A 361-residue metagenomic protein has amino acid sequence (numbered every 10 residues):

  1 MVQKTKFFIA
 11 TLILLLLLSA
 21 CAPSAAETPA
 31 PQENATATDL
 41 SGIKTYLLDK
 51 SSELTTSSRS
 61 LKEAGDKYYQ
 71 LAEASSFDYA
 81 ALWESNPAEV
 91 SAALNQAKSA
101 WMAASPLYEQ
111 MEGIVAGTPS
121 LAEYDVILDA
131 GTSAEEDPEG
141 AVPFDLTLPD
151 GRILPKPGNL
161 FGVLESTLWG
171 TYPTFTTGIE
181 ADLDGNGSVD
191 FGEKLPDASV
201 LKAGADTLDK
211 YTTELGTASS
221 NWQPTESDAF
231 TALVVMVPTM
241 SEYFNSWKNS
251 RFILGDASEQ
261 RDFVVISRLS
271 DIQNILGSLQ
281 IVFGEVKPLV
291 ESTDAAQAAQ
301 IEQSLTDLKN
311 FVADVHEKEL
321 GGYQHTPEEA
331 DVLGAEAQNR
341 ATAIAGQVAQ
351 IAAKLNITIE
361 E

Functional and structural regions predicted by a protein language model:
M1-I9: Bacterial N-terminal signal peptides that target proteins for export
I9-A10, S267: Generic detector of short alpha-helix boundary/capping microenvironments and adjacent low-complexity segments
L12-L14: Short, linear, compositionally biased motifs with a strong N-terminal bias
L17-A20: C-terminal motif of bacterial Sec signal peptides marking the signal peptidase cleavage site
A22-A25: Bacterial signal peptide processing site
T28: Ser/Thr-glycine-rich phosphate-binding loops at phosphate-binding pockets of nucleotides, nucleotide cofactors
P31-E361: Mature extracytoplasmic or organellar-lumen-exposed domains after removal of signal/transit peptides
